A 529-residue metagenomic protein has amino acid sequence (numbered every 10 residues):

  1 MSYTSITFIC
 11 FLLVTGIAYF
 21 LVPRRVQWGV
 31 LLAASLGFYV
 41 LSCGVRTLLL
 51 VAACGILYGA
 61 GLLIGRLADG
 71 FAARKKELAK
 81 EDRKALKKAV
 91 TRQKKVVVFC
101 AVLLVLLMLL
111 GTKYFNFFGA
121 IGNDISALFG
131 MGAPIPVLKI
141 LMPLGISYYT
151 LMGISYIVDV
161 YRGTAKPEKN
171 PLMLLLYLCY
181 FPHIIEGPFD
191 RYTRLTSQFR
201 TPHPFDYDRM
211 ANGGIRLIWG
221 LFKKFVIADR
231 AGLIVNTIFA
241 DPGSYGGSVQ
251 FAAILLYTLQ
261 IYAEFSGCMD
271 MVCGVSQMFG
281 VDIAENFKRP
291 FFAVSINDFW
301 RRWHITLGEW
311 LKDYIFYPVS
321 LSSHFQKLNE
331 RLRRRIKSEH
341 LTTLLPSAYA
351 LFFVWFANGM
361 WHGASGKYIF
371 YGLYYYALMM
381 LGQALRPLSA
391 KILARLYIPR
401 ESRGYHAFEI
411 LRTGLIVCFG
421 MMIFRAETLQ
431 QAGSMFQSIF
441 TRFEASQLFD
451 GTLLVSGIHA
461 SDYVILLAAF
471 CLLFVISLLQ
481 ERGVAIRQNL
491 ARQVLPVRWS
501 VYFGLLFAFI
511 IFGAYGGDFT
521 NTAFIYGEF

Functional and structural regions predicted by a protein language model:
M1-F474, L478-E481, A485-E528: Membrane-embedded transmembrane alpha-helical bundles that form the catalytic cores of multi-pass lipid-modifying
